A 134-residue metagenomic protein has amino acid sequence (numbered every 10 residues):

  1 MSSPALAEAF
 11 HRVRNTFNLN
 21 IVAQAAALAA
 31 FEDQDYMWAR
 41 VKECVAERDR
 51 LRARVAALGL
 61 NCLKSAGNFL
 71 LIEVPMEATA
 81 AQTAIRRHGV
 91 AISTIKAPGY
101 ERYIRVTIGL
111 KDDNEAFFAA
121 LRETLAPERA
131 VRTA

Functional and structural regions predicted by a protein language model:
M1, L71-E73, T107-G109: Short hydrophobic/aromatic beta-strand micro-patches that form the beta-sheet surface supporting nucleotide- or nucleic
M1-A56, L60-L63: PLP-dependent aminotransferase class I/II
A7, M37-W38, A78, Q82 (+1 more regions): Internal amphipathic alpha-helical segments of the cytochrome P450 catalytic fold
A9, A26, E73, A80 (+1 more regions): Phosphate- and divalent-cation-binding pockets in alpha/beta enzyme and binding domains that engage nucleotide-derived
F17, F69, G99: Residue-level detector of flexible, active-site-proximal loop/helix-junction positions within diverse enzyme catalytic
C44-V45, D49, A53-H88, I104: Conserved PLP-binding catalytic core of the aspartate aminotransferase-like
A84-S93, A97-A134: PLP-dependent enzyme catalytic core of the Aspartate aminotransferase-like
